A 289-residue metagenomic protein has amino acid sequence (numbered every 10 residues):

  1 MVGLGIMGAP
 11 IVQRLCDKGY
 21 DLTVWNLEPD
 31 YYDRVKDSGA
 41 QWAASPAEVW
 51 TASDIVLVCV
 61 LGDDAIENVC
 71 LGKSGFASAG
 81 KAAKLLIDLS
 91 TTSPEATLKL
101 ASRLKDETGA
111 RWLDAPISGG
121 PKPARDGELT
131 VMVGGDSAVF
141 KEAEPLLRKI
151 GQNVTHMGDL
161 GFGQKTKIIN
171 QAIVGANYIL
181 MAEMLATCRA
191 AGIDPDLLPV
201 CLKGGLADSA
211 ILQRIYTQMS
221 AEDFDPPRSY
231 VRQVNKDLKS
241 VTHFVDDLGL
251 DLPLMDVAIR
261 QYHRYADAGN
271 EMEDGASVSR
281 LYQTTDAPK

Functional and structural regions predicted by a protein language model:
M1-C59, K84, S90, P121: NAD(P)+-binding Rossmann beta1-loop-alpha1 motif at the extreme N-terminus of oxidoreductases
I6, P10, E48, I55-L57 (+12 more regions): Amphipathic alpha-helical hairpins
D21, Q41-W42, L85, R111 (+2 more regions): Conserved beta-strand segments of alpha/beta enzyme cores
P46-R111: Rossmann-fold NAD(P) dinucleotide-binding segment
T92-Q171: Rossmann-fold dinucleotide-binding core
F162-D286: Helical "substrate-binding/catalytic lid" subdomain of Rossmann-like NAD(P)-dependent dehydrogenases/reductases
